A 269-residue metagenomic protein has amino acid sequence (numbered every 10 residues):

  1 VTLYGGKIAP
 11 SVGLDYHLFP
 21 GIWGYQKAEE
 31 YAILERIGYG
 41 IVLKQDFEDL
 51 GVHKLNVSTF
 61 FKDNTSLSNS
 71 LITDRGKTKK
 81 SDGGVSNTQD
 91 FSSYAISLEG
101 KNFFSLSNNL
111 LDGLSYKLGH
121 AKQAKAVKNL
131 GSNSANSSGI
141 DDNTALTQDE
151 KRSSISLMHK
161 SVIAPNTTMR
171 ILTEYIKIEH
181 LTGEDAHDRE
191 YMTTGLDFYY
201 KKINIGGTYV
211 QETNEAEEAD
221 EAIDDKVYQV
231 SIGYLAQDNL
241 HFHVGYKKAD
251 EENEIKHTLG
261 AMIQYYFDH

Functional and structural regions predicted by a protein language model:
V1-T2, G40-D46, S97-F103, M158-V162 (+3 more regions): Transmembrane beta-barrel domains of outer membrane proteins
V1-T65, N204: Outer membrane beta-barrel
T2-Y4, E48-L55, F104-Y116, I163-I171 (+3 more regions): Repeated loop/turn-to-beta-strand initiation elements of outer-membrane beta-barrel proteins
G6-P10, K44, S58-K62, K117-Q123 (+4 more regions): Outer-membrane beta-barrel pore domains and translocons
Y16-G24, T73-K80, Y116-K122, A135-G139 (+2 more regions): Flexible, solvent-exposed coil segments and beta strand-coil junctions, predominantly the extracellular/periplasmic
L18-F19, Q26-A32, S68-T73, S81-Q89 (+3 more regions): Extracellular/periplasm-exposed beta-strand and loop segments of Gram-negative cell-envelope proteins, dominated by
F91-A222, K226-V227: Detector for outer-membrane/organellar transmembrane beta-barrel domains, recognizing the amphipathic beta-strand
I96, I255-H269: Outer-membrane beta-barrel "beta-signal"
